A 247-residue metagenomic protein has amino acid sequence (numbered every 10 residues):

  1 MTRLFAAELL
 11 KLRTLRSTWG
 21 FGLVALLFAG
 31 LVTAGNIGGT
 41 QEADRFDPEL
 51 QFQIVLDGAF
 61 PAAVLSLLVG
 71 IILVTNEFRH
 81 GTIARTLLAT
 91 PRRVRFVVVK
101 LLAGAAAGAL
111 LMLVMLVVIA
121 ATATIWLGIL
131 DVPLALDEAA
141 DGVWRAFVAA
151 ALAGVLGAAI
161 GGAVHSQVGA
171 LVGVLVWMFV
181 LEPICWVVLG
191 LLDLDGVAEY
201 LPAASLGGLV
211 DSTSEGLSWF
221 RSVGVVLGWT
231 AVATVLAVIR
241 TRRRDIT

Functional and structural regions predicted by a protein language model:
M1-R13: A short amphipathic helical element positioned immediately N-terminal to and/or at the very start of a transmembrane
E8, T90-R92, S166, T241: Generic structural signal for small/hydrophobic residues in well-ordered secondary structure, especially within
K11, T75, T86-L88, G157 (+1 more regions): Helix-capping/transition residues at the boundaries of transmembrane alpha-helices and the short helical linkers
R16-G20, T82, R95, G169-A170 (+2 more regions): Residue-level recognition of membrane-helix boundary sites in multi-pass small-molecule transporters
T18-I72, V97-H165, E182-L189, A204-G228 (+1 more regions): Secretory targeting signals
L67-A89, R93-V94: Transmembrane helix boundary and interhelical loop/hinge segments in multi-pass membrane proteins
T90-L102, G173: Amphipathic cytosolic juxtamembrane alpha-helices at the membrane-cytosol interface of multi-pass membrane transporters
G224-T247: Junction motif at the cytosolic side of a transmembrane helix
